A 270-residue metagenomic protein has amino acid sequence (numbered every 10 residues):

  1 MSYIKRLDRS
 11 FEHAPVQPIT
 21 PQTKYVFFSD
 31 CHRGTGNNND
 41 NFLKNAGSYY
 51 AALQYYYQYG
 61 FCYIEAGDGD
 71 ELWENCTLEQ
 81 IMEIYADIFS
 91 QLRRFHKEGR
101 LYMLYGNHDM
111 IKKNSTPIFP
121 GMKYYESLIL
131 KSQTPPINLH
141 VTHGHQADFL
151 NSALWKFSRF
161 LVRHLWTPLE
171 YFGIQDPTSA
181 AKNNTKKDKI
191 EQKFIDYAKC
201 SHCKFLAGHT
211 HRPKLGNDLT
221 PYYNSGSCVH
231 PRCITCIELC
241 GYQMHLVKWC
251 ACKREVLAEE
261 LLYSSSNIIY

Functional and structural regions predicted by a protein language model:
M1-K24: Acidic, histidine-bearing metal-coordination/catalytic regions of metal-dependent phosphoesterases
V16, P21-Q22, F28, R33-S132: Core catalytic region of metal-dependent phosphoesterases/phosphodiesterases, especially metallo-beta-lactamase-like
K24-H32, N138-H145, Y222-G226: Active-site-proximal beta-strand elements of phosphoester/diester hydrolases
G34-G36, D70-E74, M103-N114, A147-F149 (+2 more regions): Active-site environment of divalent metal-dependent phosphoester hydrolases
S132-P135, T220-Y270: Binuclear metal-dependent phosphoesterase catalytic core
L139-Q192: Active-site-proximal loop/helix segment associated with metal-binding centers of metalloenzymes
D176-K204, E255-Y270: A short C-terminal boundary segment appended to hydrolase-like catalytic domains
T185-Q243: Extended, basic/helix-rich recognition subdomains
